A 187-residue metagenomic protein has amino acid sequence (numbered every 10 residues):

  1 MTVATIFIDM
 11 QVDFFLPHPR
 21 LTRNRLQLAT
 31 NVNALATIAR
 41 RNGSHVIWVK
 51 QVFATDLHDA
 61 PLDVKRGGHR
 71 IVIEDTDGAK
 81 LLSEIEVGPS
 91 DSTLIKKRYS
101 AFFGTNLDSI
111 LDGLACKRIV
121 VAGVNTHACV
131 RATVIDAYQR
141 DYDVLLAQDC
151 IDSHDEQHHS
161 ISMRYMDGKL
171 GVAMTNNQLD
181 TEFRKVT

Functional and structural regions predicted by a protein language model:
M1, P19-Q51: A short alpha/beta connector and helix-capping loop motif
M1-A4, N33-N42, R66-T187: Active-site-adjacent betaalpha module
A4-Q11: Acidic-leg catalytic submotif of subtilisin-like serine proteases
M10, Q51-V52, V124, C150: Active-site metal-binding loops of divalent metal-dependent hydrolases
D13-P17: Short acidic, Gly/Ser-rich segments with clustered Asp/Glu that frequently serve as metal-coordination loops in enzyme
H18-R25, K65-I71: Short glycine-enriched, charge-decorated loop/helix-capping segments at active-site entrances that position
H45-V46, Q51-H69: Early exported N-terminus immediately downstream of N-terminal targeting peptides
